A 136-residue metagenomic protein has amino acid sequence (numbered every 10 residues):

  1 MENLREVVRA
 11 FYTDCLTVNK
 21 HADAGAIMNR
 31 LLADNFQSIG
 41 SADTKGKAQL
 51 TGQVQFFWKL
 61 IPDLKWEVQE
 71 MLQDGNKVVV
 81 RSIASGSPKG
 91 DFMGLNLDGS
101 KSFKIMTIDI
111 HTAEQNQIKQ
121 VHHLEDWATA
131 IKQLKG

Functional and structural regions predicted by a protein language model:
M1-G136: C-terminal and inter-domain tail/linker signature
